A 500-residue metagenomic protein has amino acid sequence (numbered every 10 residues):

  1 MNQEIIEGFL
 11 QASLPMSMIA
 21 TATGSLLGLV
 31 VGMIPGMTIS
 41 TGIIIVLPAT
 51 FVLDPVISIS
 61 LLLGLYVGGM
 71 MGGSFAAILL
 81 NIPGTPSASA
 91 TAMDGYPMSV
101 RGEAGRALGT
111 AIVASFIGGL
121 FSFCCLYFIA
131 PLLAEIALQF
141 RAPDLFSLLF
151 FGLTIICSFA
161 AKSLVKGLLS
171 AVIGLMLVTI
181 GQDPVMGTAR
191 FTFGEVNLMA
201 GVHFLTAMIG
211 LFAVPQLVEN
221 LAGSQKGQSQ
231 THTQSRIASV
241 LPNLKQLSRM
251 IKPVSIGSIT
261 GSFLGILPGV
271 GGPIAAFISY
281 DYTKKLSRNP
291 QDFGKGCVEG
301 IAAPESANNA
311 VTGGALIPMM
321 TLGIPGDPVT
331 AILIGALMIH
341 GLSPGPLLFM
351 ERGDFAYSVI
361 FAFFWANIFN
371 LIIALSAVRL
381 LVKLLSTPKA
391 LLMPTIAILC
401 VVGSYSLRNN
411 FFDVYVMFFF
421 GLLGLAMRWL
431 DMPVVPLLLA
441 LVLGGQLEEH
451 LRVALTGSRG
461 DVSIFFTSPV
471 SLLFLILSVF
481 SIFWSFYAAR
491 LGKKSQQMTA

Functional and structural regions predicted by a protein language model:
M1-S58, P131, A189-C297, V382-K383 (+4 more regions): Helix-loop-helix hairpins and the membrane-proximal interhelical loops of multi-pass alpha-helical transport proteins
T23-I39, G69-N81, I156-A161, S258-P268 (+3 more regions): Transmembrane alpha-helix interface/packing and boundary motifs in multi-pass membrane proteins, characterized by
S25, L29, I45-P48, L62-M70 (+16 more regions): Transmembrane helix-bundle signature of multi-pass membrane transporters/permeases
V31-S40, I78-S89, F121-C125, L264-I274 (+4 more regions): Short helix-coil transition sites and intra-membrane helix breaks within transmembrane domains of multi-pass
I39-A49, L62, A77-P97, F128 (+7 more regions): Re-entrant/interfacial helical elements at transmembrane boundaries that shape and gate the permeation pathway
V56-S60, P97-A114, S287-G300, P328-A331 (+1 more regions): Membrane-interface alpha-helices at helix entry/exit sites of multi-pass transporters
Y66-A77, G84, C297-L322, G326 (+1 more regions): A structural-propensity feature for long, helix-poor, extended segments
G109-A222, I339-K493: Membrane-embedded alpha-helical modules
